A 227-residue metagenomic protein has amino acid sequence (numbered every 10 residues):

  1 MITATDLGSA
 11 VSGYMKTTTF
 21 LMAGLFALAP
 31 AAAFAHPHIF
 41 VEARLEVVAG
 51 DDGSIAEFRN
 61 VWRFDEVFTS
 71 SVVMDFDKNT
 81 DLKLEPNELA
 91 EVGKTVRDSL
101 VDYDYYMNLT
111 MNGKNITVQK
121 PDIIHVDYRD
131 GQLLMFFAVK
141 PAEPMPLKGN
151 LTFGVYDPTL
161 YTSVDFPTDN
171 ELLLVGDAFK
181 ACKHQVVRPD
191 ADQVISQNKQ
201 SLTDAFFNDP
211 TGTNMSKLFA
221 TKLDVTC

Functional and structural regions predicted by a protein language model:
A4-M22: Bacterial N-terminal signal peptides that target proteins for export
G24-F26: Hydrophobic helical h-region of N-terminal Sec-dependent signal peptides in bacterial secretory/periplasmic proteins
P30-A32: N-terminal signal peptide c-region/cleavage motif recognized by signal peptidases
P37-I39, S216-K217: A short catalytic or substrate-binding loop motif that flags glycine-/basic-rich loops and adjacent residues that bind
H38-R63: Early extracytoplasmic/domain-onset interaction patches
L45-A49, F64-F68, P141-E143, D157-T159: Beta-strand elements of well-folded, non-transmembrane domains
V67-P146: Structured domain cores in non-transmembrane regions
N112-C227: Mature, soluble, non-transmembrane domains
